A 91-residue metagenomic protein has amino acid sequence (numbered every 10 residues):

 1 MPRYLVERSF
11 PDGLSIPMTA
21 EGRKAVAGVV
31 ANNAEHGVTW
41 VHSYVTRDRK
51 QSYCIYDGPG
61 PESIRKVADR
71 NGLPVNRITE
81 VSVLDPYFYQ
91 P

Functional and structural regions predicted by a protein language model:
M1-A34, T39-V41, T46, K50 (+1 more regions): Short S/T/G/P-rich N-terminal loop/turn motif that feeds into the first structured element of a domain
R8-F10, I55-P59: Short beta-strand-to-loop capping motifs
G58-L84: An amphipathic, aromatic/His-enriched active-site/gating alpha helix that lines ligand/cofactor pockets
